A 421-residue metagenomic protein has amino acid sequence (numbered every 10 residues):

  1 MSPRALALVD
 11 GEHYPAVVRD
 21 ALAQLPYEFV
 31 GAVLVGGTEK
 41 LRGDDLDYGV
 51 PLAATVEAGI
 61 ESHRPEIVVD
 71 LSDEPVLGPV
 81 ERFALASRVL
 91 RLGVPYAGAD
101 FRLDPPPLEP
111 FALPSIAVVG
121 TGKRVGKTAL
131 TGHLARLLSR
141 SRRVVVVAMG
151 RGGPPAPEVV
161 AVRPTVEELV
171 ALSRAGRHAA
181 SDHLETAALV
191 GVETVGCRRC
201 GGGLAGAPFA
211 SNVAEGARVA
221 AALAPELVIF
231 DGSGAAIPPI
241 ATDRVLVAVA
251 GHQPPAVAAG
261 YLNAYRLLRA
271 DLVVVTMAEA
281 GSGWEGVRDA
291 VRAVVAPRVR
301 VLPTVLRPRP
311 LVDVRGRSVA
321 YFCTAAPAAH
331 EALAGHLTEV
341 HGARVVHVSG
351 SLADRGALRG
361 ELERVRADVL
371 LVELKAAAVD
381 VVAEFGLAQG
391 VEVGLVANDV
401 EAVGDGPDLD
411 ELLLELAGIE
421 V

Functional and structural regions predicted by a protein language model:
S2-H63, I67-V80, L108-E109, I116-A117 (+6 more regions): Flexible phosphate-sensing "switch/lid" loops adjacent to ATP/NTP-binding sites across phosphate-transfer
E81-V89: Rossmann-fold NAD(P) dinucleotide-binding segment
L90-F101: N-terminal pre-Walker A segment at the start of P-loop NTPase domains
D100-E109: Pre-Walker A adenine-sensing motif
S115-L134: Glycine-rich phosphate-binding P-loop
H347-D354: Short beta->alpha junction loops
G356-G360: Glycine-rich phosphate- or other oxyanion-binding loops that anchor nucleotides, phosphorylated ligands
